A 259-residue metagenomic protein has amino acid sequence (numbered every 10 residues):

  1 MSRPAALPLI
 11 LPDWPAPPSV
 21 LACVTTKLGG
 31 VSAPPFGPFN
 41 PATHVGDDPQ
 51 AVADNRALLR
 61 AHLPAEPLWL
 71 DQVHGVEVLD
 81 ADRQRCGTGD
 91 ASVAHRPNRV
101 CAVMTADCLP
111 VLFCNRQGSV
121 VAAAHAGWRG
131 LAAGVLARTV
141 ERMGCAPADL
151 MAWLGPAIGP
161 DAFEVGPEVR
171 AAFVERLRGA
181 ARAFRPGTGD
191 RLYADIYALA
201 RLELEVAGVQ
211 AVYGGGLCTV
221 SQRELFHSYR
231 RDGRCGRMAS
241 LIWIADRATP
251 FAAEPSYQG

Functional and structural regions predicted by a protein language model:
M1-G259: Active-site microenvironment for binding and transforming phosphate-containing groups
